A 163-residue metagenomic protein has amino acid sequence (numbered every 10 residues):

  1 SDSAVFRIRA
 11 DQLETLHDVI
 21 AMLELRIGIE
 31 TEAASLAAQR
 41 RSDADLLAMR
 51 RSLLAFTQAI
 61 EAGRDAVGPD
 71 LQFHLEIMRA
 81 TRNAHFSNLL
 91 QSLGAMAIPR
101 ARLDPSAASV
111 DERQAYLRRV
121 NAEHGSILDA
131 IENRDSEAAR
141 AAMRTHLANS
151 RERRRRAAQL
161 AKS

Functional and structural regions predicted by a protein language model:
S1-I29, S35, Q39, L160-S163: Short linear motifs at protein or domain termini
A10-H17, T57, E61, D111: Short coil/turn segments at secondary-structure junctions
M22-P105, E123-S126, A138-E152: Conserved amphipathic alpha-helical segments that form helical-bundle/coiled-coil interaction surfaces
D104-S109, Q114-L117: Extended hydrophobic/aromatic segments used for targeting, binding, or gating
I131-E137: Short acidic-aromatic low-complexity motifs
E137, E152-S163: Generic C-terminal helix-cap and adjacent flexible tail
